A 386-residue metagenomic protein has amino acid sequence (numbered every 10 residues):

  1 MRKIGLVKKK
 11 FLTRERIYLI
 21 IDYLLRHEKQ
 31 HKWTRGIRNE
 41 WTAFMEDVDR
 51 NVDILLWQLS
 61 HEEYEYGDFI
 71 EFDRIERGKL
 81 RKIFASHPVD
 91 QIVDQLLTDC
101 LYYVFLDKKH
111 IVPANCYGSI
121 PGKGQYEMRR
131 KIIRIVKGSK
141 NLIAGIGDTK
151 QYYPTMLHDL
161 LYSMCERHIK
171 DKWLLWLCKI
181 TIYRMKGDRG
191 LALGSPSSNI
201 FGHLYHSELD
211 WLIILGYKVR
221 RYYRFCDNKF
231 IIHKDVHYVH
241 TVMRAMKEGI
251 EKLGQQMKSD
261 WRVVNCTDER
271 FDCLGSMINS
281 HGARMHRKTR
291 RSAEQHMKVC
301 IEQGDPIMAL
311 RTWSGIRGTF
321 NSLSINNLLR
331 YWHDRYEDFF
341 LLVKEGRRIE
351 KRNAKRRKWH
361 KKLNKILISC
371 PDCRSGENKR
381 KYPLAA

Functional and structural regions predicted by a protein language model:
M1-L161, C370, K379-A386: Conserved two-metal-ion catalytic palm core of "right-hand" nucleic acid polymerases, unifying RNA-dependent RNA
L59-S60, S86, Q91, Q95 (+5 more regions): Right-hand nucleic-acid polymerase module
E63, V219-Y222, Q256-D260: Short secondary-structure junctions
F69, Y223-D227, D260: Short Gly/Ser/Thr- and Asp/Glu-enriched loop/turn motifs at secondary-structure junctions
C100-K109, C165-W173, I182, I250-G254 (+1 more regions): A generic secondary-structure signal for well-formed alpha-helical elements
R129-C226, F230-A245, G249, N265-C266 (+1 more regions): Conserved polymerase palm-domain catalytic core
